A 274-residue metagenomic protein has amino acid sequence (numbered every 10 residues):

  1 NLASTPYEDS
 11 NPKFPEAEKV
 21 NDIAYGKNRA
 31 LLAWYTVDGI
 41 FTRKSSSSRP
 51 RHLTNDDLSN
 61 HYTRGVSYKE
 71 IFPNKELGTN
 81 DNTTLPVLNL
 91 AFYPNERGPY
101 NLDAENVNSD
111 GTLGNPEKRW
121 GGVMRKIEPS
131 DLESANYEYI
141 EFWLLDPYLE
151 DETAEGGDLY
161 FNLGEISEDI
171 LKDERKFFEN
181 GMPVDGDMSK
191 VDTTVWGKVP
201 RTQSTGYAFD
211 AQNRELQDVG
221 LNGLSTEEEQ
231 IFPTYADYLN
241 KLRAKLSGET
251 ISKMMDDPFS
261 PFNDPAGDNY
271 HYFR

Functional and structural regions predicted by a protein language model:
N1-R274: Surface-exposed, low-hydrophobicity segments enriched in Gly/Pro/acidic/Ser residues that characterize the mature
